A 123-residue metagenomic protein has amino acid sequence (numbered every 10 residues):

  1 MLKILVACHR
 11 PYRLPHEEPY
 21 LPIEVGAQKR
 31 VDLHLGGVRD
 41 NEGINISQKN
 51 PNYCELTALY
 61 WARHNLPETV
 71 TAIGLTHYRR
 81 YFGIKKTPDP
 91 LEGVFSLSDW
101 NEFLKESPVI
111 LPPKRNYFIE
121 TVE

Functional and structural regions predicted by a protein language model:
M1-E123: ER/Golgi luminal nucleotide-sugar-dependent glycosyltransferases, focusing on the catalytic module
